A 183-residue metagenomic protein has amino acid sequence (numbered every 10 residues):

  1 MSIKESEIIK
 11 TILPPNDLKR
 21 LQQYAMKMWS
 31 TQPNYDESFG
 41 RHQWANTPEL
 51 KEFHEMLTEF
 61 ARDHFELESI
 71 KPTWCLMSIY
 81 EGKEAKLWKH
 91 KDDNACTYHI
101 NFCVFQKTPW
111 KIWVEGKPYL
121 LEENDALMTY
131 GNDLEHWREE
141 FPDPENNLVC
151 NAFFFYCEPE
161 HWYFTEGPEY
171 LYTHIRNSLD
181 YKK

Functional and structural regions predicted by a protein language model:
M1-F65: Non-heme Fe(II)/2-oxoglutarate
M1-S2, T173-H174, D180-K182: Fe(II)/2-oxoglutarate
S2-K4, K71, L148: A short, polar/charged loop/turn motif at coil->beta-strand junctions and beta-hairpin connectors
I8-K10, K71, M128-T129, F153: A structural signal for short, well-ordered beta-strand segments and their strand-loop junctions that often border
R62, E66-L67, F105-P109: Short helix-capping and hinge/turn segments at secondary-structure transitions, especially at repeat and domain
L67-L76: A short coil-to-beta-strand element that immediately follows conserved catalytic motifs
Y80-E139, E145-A152, C157-I175: Catalytic core of non-heme Fe(II) oxygenases with the double-stranded beta-helix
